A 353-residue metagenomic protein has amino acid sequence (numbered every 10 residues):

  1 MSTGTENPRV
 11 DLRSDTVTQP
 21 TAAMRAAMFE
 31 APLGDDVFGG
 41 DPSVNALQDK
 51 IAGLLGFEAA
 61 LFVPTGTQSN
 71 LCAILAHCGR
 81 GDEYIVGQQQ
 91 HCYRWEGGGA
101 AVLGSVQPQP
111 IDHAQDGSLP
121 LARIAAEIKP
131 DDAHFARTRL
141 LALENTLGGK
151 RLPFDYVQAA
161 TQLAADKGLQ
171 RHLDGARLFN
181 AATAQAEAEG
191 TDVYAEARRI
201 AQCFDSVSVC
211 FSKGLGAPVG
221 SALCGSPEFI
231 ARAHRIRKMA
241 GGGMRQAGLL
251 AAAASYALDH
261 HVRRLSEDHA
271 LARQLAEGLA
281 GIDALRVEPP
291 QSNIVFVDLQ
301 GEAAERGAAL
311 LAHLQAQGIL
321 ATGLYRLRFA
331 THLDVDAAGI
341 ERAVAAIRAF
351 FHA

Functional and structural regions predicted by a protein language model:
S2-Q317, A321-V335, A343-H352: Conserved PLP-enzyme active-site core in the AAT-like
